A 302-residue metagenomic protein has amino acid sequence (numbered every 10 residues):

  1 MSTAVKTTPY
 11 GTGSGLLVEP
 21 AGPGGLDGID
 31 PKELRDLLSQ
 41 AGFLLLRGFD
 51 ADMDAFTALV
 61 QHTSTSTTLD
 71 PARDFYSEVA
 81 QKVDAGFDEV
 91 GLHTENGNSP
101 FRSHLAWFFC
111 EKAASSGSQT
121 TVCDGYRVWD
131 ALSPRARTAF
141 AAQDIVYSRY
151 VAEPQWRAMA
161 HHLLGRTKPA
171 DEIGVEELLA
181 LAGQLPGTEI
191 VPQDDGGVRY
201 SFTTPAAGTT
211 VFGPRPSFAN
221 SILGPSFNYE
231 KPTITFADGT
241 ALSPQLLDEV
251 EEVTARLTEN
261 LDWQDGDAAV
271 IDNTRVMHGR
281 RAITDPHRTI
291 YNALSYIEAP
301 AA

Functional and structural regions predicted by a protein language model:
M1-G25, Y76, G86-L92, F101-A268 (+1 more regions): Active-site environment of non-heme Fe oxygenases that use a 2-His-1-carboxylate facial triad
M1-N98: N-terminal non-catalytic cap/leader segment that marks the start of a structured domain
R47, D272-N273: Residue-level recognition of conserved beta-strand edge/terminus positions
